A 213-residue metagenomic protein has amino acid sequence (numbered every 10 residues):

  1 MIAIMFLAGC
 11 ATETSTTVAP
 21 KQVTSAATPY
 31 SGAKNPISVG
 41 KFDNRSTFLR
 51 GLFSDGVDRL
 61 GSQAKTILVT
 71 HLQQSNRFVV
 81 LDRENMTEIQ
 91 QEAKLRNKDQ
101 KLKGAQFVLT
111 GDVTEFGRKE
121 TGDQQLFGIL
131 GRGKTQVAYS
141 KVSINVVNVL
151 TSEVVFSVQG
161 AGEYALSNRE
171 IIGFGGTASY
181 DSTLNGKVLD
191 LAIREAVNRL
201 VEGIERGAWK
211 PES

Functional and structural regions predicted by a protein language model:
M1-A3: Sec-dependent signal peptide recognition, specifically the positively charged N-region followed immediately by
C10-V80, N85-N97, L102, L166 (+1 more regions): A structural "domain/chain start" motif
T12-E13, I89-V155, A165-S179: Surface-exposed short loop/turn segments
P36-D43, I67-H71, V79-L81, Q106-T114 (+2 more regions): Soluble periplasmic/extracytoplasmic beta-strand elements of cell-envelope proteins
V155-S157, R194-E195: Juxtamembrane/interfacial segments around transmembrane helices
G162: Short, solvent-exposed beta-strand-to-loop segments that form ligand-recognition rims of beta-rich domains
